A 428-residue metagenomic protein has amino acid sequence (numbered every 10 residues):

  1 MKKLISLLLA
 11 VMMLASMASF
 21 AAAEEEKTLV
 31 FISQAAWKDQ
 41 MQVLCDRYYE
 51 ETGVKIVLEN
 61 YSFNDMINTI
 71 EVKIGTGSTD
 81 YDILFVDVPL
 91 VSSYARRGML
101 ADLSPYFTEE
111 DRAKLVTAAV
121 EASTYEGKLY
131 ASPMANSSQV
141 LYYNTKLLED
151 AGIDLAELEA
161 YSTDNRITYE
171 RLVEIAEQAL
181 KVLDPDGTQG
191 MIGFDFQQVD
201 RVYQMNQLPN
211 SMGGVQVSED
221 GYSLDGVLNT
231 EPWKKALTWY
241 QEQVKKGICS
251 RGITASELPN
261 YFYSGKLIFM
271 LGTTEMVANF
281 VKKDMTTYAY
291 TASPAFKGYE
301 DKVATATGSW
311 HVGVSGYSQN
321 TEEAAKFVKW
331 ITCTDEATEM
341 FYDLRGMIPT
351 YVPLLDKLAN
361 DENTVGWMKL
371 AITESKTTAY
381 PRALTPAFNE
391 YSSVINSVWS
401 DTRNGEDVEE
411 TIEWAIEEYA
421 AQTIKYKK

Functional and structural regions predicted by a protein language model:
K2, S6-L9, A18-R96, Y106-R112 (+8 more regions): Conserved N-terminal structural module of periplasmic/extracytoplasmic solute-binding proteins
A22-V30, Y49-V54, T124-G127, A179-G190: Immediate post-signal peptide segment of exported/extracytoplasmic ligand-binding proteins
K27, E51, K55, K246-I248 (+2 more regions): Extracytoplasmic/periplasmic substrate-recognition and gating elements
V86-V140, E149, E170-R171, G187-G190 (+5 more regions): Hinge/lid segment of periplasmic solute-binding proteins
S104-L115, L158-R166, G187, I192-F194 (+4 more regions): Short, solvent-exposed loop/beta-turn-alpha elements that line the ligand-binding surface or hinge of extracytoplasmic
E126-M134, Q139, N165-D225: Extracytoplasmic/periplasmic solute-binding protein
V173-E177, D220-I253: Glycine-centered hinge/linker elements that transmit conformational signals in sensory and ligand-binding systems
T291-A292, Y342-W399, Y426: Long, aromatic- and glycine/proline-rich binding clefts that accommodate carbohydrate-like moieties
